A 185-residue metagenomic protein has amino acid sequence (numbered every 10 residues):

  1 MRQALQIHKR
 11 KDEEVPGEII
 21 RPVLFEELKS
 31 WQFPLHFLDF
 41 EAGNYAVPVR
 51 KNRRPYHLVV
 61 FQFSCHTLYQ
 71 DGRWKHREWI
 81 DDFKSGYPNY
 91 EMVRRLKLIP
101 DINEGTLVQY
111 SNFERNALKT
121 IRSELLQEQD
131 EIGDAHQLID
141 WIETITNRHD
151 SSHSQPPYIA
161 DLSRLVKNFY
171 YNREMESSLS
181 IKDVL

Functional and structural regions predicted by a protein language model:
M1-P34: N-terminal accessory regions of nucleic-acid-interacting proteins
P16-R21, E26, G43-P48, Y90 (+1 more regions): Short amphipathic alpha-helical surface micro-motifs
P22-E27, Q32, P48-R54, R94-L98: Generic recognition of flexible, low-complexity loop/linker segments
K29-F33, V59-F61, P100-G105: Short, well-ordered loop/turn elements at secondary-structure boundaries
P34, Q62, P156-I159: A residue-level signal for beta-strand positions that form part of recognition/binding surfaces within mature
P34-N44, D161: Two-metal-ion RNase H-like nuclease active-site motif
F40-E91, Q129: Metal-dependent catalytic core segments for phosphate chemistry
E78-L185: Conserved DEDDh/DEDDy metal-dependent 3′-5′ exonuclease domain
